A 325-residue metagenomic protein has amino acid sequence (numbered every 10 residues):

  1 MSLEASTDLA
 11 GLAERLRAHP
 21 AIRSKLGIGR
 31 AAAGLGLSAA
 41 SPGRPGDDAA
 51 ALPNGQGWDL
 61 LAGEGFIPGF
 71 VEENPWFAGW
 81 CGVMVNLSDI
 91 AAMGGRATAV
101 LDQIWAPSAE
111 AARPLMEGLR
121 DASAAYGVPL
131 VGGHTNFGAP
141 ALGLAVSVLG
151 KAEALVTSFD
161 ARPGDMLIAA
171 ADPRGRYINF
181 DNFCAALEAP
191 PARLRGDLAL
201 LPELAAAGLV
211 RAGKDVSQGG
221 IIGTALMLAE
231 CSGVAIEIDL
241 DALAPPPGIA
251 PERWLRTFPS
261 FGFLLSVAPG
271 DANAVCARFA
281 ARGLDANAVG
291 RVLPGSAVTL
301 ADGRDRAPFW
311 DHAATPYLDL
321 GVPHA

Functional and structural regions predicted by a protein language model:
M1-V83, L87-A92, V128, R162-M166 (+2 more regions): N-terminal glycine-rich phosphate/pyrophosphate-binding loops that anchor nucleotide-derived ligands and cofactors
S2-L9, A13, G27, R282-A325: Acidic, Ser/Thr/Pro-rich beta/coil linker or hinge segments at domain junctions
G43-R44, N136, V216, V234-P246 (+1 more regions): Beta-strand->loop->alpha-helix junctions that form or flank phosphate-binding loops in nucleotide-handling enzymes
D59-L61, F66-P68, R96-N179, R291: Glycine-rich anion-binding loops of enzyme active sites
N74-L101, P114-A125, A199-A205, I221-M227: Small-aliphatic-rich amphipathic alpha-helix that forms the alpha element of a beta-alpha
P107, P191-S260: Active-site-proximal betaalpha loop/short-helix elements that scaffold phosphoryl/nucleotidyl transfer chemistry
N179-R193: Short, compositionally biased
S266-N273: Helix N-cap motif at beta-to-alpha junctions
